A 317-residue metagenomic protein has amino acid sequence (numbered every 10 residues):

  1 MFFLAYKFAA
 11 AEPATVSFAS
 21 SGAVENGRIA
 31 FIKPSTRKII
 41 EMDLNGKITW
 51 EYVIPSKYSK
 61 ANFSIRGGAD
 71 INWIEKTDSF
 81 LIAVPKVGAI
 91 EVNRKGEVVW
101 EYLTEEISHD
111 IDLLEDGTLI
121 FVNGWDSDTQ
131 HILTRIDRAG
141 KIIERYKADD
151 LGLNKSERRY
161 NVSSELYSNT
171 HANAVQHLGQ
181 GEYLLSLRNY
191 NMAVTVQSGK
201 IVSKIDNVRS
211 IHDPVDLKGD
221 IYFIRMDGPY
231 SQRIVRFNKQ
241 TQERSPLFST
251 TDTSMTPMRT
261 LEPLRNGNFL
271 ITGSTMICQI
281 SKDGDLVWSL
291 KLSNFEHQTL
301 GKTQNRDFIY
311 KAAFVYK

Functional and structural regions predicted by a protein language model:
F2-T15: Bacterial Sec-dependent signal peptides at the C-terminal "C-region" and cleavage site
E12-K317: Histidine-/acidic-rich catalytic cores in large beta-rich domains
